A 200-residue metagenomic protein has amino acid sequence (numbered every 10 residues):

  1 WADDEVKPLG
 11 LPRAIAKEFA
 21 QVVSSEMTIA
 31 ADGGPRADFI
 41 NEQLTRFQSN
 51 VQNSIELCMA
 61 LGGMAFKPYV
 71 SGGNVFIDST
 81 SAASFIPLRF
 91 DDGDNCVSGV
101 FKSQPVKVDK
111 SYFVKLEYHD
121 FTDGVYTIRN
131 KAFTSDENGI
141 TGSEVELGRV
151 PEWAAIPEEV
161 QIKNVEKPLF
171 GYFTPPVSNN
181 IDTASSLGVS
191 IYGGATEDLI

Functional and structural regions predicted by a protein language model:
W1-D91, N95-C96, K107: Extended, helix-rich architectural segments
E56-G63, K67-I200: Structured, contiguous alpha/beta core segments that scaffold functional sites
